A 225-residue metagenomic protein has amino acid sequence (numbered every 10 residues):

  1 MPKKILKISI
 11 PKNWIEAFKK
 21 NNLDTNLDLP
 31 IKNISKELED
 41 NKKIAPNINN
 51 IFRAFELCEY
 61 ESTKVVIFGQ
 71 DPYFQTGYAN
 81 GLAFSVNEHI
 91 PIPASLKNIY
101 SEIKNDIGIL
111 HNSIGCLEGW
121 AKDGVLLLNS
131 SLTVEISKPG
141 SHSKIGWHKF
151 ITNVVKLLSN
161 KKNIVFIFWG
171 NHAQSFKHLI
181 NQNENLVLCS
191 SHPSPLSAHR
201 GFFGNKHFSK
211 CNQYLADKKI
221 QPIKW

Functional and structural regions predicted by a protein language model:
L6-K19: Generic N-terminal amphipathic, Lys/Arg-enriched alpha-helix
K20-V165, H172-S175, I180, L186-C189 (+3 more regions): A polyanion-binding, active-site-adjacent surface
F202: The substrate-binding groove and active-site-proximal loops of carbohydrate-active enzymes, especially glycoside
K219-W225: Extended, charge-rich low-complexity interaction segments
